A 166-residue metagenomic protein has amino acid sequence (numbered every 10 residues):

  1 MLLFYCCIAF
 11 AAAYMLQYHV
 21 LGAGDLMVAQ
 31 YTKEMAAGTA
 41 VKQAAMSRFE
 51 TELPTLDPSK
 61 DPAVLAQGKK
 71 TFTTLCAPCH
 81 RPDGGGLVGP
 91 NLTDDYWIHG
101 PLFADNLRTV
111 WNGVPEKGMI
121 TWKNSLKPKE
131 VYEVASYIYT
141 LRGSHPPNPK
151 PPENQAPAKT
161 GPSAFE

Functional and structural regions predicted by a protein language model:
M1-S59, L126-I138, P157-T160: Periplasmic c-type cytochrome electron-transfer domains
A40, A44-R48, G85, G143-N148: Charged, solvent-exposed alpha-helical segments that act as regulatory interaction surfaces
T55-D57, N91, G118-T121: Conserved beta-strand positions that form and line the central face of beta-propeller blades
K60-D83, D94, I98-N112, P157-E166: Sequence/structural segment immediately N-terminal to covalent heme-attachment motifs in c-type and related
G85, P115-E116: Functionally critical, cavity-lining and gating residues within the transmembrane helices of 12-TM secondary
T93-A104, T121-V131: Electron-transfer interface patches adjacent to heme c in soluble/periplasmic c-type cytochromes and di-/multiheme
K117-E166: Flexible coil segments in periplasmic/lumen-exposed cytochrome c-class electron-transfer proteins
